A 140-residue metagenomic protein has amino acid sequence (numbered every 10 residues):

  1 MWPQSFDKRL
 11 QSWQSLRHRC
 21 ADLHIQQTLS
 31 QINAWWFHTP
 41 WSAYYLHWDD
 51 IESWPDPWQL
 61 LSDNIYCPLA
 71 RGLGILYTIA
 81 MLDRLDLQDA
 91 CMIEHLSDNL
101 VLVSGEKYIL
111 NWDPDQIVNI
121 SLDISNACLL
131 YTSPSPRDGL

Functional and structural regions predicted by a protein language model:
Q4-L60, G105: Secondary-structure boundary elements
C20, C67, C91, C128-Y131: Generic recognition of cysteine residues
S62, Y66, H95-L96: An alpha-helix initiation/capping motif
N64-I75: Active-site nucleophilic cysteine motif
L73, Y77-L129: Hydrophobic/aromatic-rich core segments of domains that either
Y131-L140: Single conserved hydrophobic/aromatic residue that forms the stacking wall/gate of nucleotide- or nucleobase-binding
